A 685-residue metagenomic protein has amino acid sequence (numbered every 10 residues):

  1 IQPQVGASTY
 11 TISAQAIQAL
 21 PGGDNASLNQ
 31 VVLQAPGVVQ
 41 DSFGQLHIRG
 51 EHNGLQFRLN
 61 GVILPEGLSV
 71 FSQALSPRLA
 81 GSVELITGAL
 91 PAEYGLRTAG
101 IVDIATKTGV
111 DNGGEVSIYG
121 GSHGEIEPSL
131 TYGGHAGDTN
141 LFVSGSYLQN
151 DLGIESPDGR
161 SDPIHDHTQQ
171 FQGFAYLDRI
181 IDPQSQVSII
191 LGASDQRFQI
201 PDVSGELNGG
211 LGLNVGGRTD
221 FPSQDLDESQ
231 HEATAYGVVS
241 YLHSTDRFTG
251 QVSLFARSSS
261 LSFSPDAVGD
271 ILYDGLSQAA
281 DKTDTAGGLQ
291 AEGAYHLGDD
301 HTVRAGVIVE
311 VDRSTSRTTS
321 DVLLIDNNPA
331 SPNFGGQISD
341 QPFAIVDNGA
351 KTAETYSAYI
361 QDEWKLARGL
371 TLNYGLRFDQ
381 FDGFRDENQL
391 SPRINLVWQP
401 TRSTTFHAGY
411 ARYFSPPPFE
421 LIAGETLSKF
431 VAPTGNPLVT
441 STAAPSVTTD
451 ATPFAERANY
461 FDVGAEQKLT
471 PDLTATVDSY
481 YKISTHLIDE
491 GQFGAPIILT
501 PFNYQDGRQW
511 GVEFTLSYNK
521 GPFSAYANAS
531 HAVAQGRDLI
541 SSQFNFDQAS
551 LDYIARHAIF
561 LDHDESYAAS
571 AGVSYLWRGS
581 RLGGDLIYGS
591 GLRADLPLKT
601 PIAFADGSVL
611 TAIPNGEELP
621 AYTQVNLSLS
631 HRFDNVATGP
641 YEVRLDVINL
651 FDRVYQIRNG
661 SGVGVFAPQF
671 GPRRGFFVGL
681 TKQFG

Functional and structural regions predicted by a protein language model:
I1-N53, R58-P91, I101, K107 (+2 more regions): Periplasmic N-terminal accessory/gating domains of Gram-negative outer-membrane beta-barrel systems
F71-Q73, S82-L90, I101-H135, V143-G145 (+2 more regions): Short strand-turn segments of transmembrane beta-barrel domains in outer membranes, especially the first one or two
S122-Q149, R160-P201, S229-T249, L297-G298: Transmembrane beta-barrel wall of Gram-negative outer-membrane proteins
I164, Q184-H243, G250, S259-K282: Flexible loop and strand-edge segments within Gram-negative outer membrane beta-barrel domains
R197, V203-N208, S260, F384 (+6 more regions): Surface-exposed extracellular loop regions of Gram-negative outer-membrane beta-barrel proteins, predominantly
S240, T245-F255, S259-P265, Q399 (+5 more regions): Membrane-embedded beta-barrel scaffold of Gram-negative outer-membrane proteins
K365-A367, T476-S484, F502-K599, T681: Gram-negative outer-membrane beta-barrel transporters
I587-A605, Q624, H631-G685: C-terminal beta-signal and adjacent terminal beta-strands/loops of Gram-negative outer-membrane beta-barrel proteins
